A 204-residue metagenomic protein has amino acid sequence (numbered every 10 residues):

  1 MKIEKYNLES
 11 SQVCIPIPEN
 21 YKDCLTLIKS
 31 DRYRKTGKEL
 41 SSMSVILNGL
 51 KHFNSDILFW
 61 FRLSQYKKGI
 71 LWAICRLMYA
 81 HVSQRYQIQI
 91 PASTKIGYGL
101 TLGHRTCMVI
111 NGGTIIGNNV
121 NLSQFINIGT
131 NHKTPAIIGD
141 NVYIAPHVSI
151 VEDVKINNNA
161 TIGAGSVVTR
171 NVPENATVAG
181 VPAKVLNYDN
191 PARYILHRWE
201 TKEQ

Functional and structural regions predicted by a protein language model:
M1-Y86, I195-Q204: Terminal amphipathic alpha-helical/low-complexity segments used for targeting or macromolecular assembly
Y86, P91-A92, G97-Y98, G103-G112 (+11 more regions): Left-handed beta-helix
G163, K184-V185, R193-E200: Accessory, usually C-terminal, subdomains that scaffold auxiliary metal cofactors
